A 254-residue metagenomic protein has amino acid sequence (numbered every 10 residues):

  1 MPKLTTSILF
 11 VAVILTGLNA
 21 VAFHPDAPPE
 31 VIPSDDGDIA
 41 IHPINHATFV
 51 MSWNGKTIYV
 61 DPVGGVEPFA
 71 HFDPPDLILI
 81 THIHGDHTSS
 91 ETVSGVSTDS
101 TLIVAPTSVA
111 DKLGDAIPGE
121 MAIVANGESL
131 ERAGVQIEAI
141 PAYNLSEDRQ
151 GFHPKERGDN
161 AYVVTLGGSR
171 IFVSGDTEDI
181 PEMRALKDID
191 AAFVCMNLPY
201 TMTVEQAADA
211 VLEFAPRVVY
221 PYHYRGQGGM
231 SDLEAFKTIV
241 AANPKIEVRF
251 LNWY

Functional and structural regions predicted by a protein language model:
M1-I8: Bacterial N-terminal signal peptides that target proteins for export
I8-G17: Bacterial N-terminal signal peptides
F23-D73, I123-K187, N252-Y254: Core dinuclear metal-dependent hydrolase active-site scaffold
M51, H82, S89, I137 (+3 more regions): Divalent metal-coordination and catalytic microenvironments
G64-K112, K187-F193, A215: Active-site metal-binding motif and surrounding structural segment of the metallo-beta-lactamase
V66-E67, G85-T88, A110-L113, E128-E131 (+4 more regions): Active-site environment of divalent metal-dependent phosphoester hydrolases
I117-A133, L212-Y254: Binuclear metal-ion centers of metallo-dependent hydrolases, dominated by the metallo-beta-lactamase
I189-V194, L198, V204-Y224: Proline-aspartate-enriched helix->loop->beta-strand connector
